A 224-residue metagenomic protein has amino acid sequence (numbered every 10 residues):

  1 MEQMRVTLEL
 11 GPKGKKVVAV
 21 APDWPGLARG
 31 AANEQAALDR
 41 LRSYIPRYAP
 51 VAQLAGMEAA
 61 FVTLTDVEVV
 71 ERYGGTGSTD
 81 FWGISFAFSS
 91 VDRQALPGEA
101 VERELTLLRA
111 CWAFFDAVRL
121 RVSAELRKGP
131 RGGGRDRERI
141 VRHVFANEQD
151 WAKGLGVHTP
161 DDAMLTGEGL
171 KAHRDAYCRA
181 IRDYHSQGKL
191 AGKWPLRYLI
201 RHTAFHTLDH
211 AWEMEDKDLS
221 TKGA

Functional and structural regions predicted by a protein language model:
E2-Q3, P46-A100: Short, charged, surface-exposed hinge/linker loops at domain edges that act as mobile lids or interdomain connectors
V6-E34, L38-M57, L105, D116 (+2 more regions): Short, contiguous alpha-helical
K16-V17, G83, A87, Q94 (+4 more regions): Generic signal for short, ordered secondary-structure residues within or immediately flanking folded domains
D39, A60, E68-R72, T106 (+1 more regions): Polar/charged alpha-helical tracts
L96, E104-L108: Internal, conserved structured core segments that host functional sites
R142, R174-R179: Polar, acidic low-complexity tracts enriched in Ser/Thr/Gln/Glu with frequent Gly/Pro and Thr-Pro motifs
R179-Q187: Transmembrane alpha-helical segments of integral membrane proteins
